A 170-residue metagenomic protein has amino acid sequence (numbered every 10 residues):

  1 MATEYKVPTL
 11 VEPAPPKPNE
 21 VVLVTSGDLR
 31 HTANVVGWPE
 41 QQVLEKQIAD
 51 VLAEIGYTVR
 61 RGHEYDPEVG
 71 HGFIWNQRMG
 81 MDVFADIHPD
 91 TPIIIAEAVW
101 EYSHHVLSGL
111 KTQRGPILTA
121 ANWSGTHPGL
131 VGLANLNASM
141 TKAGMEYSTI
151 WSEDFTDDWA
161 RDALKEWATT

Functional and structural regions predicted by a protein language model:
M1-T170: An N-terminal assembly and electron-transfer interface module characteristic of large anaerobic redox and radical
